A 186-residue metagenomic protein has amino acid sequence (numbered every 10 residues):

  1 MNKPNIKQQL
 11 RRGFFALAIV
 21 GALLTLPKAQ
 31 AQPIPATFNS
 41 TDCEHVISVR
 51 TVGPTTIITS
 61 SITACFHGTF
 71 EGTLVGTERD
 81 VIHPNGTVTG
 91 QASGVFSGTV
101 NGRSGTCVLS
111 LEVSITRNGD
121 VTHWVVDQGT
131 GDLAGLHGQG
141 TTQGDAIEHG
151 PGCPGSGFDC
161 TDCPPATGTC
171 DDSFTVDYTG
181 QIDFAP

Functional and structural regions predicted by a protein language model:
M1-K3, T25: Short intrinsically disordered, low-complexity coil segments enriched in acidic
K3-F15: Bacterial N-terminal signal peptides that target proteins for export
G13-T25: Bacterial N-terminal signal peptides
L26-A31: Sec/Tat signal peptide C-region and signal peptidase I cleavage site
Q32-P186: Beta-strand-enriched cores of mature, soluble protein domains
